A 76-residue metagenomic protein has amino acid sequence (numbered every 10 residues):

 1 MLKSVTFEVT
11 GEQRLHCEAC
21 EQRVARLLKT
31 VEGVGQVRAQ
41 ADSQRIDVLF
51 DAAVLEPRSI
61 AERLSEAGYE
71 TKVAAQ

Functional and structural regions predicted by a protein language model:
M1-Q76: Flexible metal-binding regulatory segments at protein termini and peripheral loops
